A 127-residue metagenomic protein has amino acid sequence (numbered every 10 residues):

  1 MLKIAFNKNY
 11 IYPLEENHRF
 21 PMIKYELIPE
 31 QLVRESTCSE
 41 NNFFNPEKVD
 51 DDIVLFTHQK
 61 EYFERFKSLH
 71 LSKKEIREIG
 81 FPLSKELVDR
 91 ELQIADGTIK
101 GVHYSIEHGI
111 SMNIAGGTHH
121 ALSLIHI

Functional and structural regions predicted by a protein language model:
M1-I125: HDAC/HDAC-like amidohydrolase catalytic core signature
